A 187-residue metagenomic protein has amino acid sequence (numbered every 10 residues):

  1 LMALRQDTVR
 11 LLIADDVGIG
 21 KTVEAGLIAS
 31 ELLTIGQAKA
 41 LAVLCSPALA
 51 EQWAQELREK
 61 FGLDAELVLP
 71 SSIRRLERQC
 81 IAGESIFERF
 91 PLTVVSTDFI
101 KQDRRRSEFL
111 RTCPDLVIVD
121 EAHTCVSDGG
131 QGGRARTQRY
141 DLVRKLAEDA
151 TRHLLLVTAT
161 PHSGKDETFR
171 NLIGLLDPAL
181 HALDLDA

Functional and structural regions predicted by a protein language model:
L1-A14, V23: Conserved pre-motif I regulatory segment
V9, K21-E24, S30-L146, L180-A187: SF2 helicase/translocase NTPase motor core, specifically the RecA-like lobe 1 inter-motif segment between Walker
R10-A14, A42, L155-L156: Short hydrophobic/aromatic beta-strand immediately N-terminal to the Walker A/P-loop
D16, S46, T160: P-loop (Walker A) phosphate-binding loop of NTP-binding proteins
G18, D120, T158: Conserved G/P- and acidic residue-centered "switch" motifs that form tight phosphate/ATP-binding loops in soluble
C113-P114, E167-N171: A short beta-strand element within the Helicase C-terminal
A150-K165: Conserved helicase ATPase motor motifs in RecA-like P-loop NTPase domains
F169-A182: A short helix-turn-beta junction within AAA+ P-loop NTPase domains corresponding to the substrate/partner-engaging
